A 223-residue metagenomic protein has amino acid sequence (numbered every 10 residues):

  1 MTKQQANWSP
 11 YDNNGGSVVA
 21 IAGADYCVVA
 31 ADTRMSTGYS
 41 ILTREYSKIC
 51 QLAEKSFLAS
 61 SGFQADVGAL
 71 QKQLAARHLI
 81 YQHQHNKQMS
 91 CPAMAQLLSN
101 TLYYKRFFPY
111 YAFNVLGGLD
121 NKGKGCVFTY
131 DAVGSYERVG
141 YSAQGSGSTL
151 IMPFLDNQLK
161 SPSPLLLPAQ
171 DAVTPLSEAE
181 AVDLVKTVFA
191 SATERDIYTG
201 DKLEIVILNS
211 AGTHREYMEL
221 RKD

Functional and structural regions predicted by a protein language model:
M1-D223: Long, low-complexity N-terminal extensions
